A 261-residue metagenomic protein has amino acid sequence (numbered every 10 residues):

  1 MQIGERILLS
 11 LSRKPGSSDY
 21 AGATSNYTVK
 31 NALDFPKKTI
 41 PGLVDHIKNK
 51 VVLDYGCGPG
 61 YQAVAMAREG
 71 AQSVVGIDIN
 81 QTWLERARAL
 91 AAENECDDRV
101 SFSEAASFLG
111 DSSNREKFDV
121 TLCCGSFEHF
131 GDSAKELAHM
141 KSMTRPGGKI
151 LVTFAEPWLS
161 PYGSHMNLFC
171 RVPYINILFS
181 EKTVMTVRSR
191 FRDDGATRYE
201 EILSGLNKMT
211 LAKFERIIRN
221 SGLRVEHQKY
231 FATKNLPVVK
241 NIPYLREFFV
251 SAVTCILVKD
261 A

Functional and structural regions predicted by a protein language model:
M1-E116, N207, V250-V253: Conserved N-terminal segment of class I S-adenosyl-L-methionine
L122: A conserved beta-strand element that flanks and buttresses the S-adenosyl-L-methionine
G125-H129: Short catalytic micro-motifs in class I SAM-dependent methyltransferases
A134-P146: A short glycine-rich, Lys/Arg-flanked "PGG" loop and its adjoining helix->strand segment in the class I
L151-E181: Conserved class I S-adenosyl-L-methionine
W158, M166-L168, R198-K213: Acceptor-substrate binding/catalytic loop of class I
G205-G222, Q228: Short alpha-helix
I242-A261: Core SAM-dependent methyltransferase catalytic element
